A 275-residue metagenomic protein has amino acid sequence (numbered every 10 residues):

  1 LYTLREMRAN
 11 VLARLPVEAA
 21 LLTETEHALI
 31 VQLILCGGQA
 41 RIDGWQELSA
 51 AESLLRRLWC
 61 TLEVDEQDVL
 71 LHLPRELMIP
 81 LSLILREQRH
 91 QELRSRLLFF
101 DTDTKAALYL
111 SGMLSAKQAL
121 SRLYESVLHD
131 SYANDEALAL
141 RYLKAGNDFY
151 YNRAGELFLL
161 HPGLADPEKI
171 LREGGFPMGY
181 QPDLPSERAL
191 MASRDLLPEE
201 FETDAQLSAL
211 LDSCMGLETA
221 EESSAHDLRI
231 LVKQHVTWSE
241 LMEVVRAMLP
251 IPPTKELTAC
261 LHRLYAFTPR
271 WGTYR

Functional and structural regions predicted by a protein language model:
Y2-L12, T61-H90, N152-G174: Accessory beta->alpha helical hairpin/"wing" motif in late/C-terminal subdomains of nucleic-acid enzymes
T3-E26, R86-D101, E199-T203, G216-E218: Short alpha-helical segments that sit at the start of domains
L12-E47, F99-V127: Short amphipathic alpha-helical interface segments
A20, A40-G44, H90, R94 (+4 more regions): Short, charged/polar micro-motifs that form catalytic or ligand-binding hotspots
R41-D65, D130-Y142: Short amphipathic alpha-helical interaction segments
P74-L110, A165-S193: Short, amphipathic alpha-helical interaction segments positioned at domain boundaries
S131-V244: Long, charge-rich C-terminal accessory regions
I251-R275: Long, highly charged low-complexity segments enriched in Glu/Asp and Lys/Arg with interspersed Ser/Thr
